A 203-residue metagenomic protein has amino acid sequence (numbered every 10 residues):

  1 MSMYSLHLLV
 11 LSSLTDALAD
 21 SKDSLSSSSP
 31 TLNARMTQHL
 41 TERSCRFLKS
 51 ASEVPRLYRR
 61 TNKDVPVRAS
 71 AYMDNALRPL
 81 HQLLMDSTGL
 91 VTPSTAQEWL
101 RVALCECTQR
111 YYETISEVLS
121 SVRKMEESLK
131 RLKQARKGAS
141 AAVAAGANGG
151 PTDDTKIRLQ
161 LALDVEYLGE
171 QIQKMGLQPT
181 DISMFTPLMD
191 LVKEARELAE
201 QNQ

Functional and structural regions predicted by a protein language model:
M1-Q203: Extended alpha-helical "rod" scaffolds
